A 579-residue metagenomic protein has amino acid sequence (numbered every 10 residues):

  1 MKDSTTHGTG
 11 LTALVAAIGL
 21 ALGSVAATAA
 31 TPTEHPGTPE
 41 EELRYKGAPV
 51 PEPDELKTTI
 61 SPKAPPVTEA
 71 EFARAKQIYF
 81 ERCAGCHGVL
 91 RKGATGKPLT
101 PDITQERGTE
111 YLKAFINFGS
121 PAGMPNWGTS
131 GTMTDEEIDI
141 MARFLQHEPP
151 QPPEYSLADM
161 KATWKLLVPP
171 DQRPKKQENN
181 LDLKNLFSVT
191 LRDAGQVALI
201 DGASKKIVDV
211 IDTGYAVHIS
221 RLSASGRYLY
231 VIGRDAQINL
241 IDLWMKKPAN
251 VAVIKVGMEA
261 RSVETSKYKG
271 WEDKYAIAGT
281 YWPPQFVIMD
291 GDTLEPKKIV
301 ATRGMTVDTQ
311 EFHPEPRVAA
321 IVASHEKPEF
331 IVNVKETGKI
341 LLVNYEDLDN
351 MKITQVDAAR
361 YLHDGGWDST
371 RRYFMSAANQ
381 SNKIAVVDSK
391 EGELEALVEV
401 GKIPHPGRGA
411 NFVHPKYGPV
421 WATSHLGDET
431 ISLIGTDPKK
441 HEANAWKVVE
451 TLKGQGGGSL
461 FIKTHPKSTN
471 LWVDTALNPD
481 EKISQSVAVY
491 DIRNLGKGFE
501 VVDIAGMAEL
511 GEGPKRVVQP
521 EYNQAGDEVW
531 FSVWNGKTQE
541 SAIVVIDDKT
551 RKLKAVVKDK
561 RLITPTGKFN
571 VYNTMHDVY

Functional and structural regions predicted by a protein language model:
T31-K46, G85, L90, A94 (+1 more regions): Extracytoplasmic electron-transfer domains, predominantly the class I c-type cytochrome c fold
H35-I78, Q172-K175: Electrostatic cytochrome c docking/interface patches
K165-L181, R221-A224, V263-E272, E311-E326 (+5 more regions): Structural signature of eukaryotic scaffold interfaces centered on beta-propeller domains
Q196, Q237-I241, P284-I288, G338-L342 (+4 more regions): Structural motif
K206-I211, K247-K255, E295-V300, G304-E311 (+5 more regions): A short beta-strand motif characteristic of beta-propeller blades
I241-K246, M289-K297, N344-L348, S389-E393 (+3 more regions): Short loop/turn segments immediately following beta-strands, especially the blade-tip and inter-blade linker loops
V251, K255-E329, N333-E336, D349-D357: Asp-box/WD-like beta-propeller blade repeats and closely related beta-sheet repeat scaffolds
G418-T423, E429-I431, G456-Q539: Loop/turn-rich, solvent-exposed surfaces of beta-rich toroidal or solenoidal domains
